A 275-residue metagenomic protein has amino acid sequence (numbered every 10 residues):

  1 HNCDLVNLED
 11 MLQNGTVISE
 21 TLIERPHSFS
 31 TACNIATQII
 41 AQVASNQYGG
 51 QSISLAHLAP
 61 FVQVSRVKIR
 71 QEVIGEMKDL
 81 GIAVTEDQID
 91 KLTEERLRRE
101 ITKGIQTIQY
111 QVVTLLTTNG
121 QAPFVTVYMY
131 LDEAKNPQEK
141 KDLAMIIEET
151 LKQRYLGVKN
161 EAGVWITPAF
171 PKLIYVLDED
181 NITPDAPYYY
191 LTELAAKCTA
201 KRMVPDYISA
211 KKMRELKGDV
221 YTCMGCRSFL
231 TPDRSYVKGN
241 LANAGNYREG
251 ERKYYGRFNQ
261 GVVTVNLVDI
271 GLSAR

Functional and structural regions predicted by a protein language model:
H1-R275: Conserved catalytic cores of very large enzyme subunits
